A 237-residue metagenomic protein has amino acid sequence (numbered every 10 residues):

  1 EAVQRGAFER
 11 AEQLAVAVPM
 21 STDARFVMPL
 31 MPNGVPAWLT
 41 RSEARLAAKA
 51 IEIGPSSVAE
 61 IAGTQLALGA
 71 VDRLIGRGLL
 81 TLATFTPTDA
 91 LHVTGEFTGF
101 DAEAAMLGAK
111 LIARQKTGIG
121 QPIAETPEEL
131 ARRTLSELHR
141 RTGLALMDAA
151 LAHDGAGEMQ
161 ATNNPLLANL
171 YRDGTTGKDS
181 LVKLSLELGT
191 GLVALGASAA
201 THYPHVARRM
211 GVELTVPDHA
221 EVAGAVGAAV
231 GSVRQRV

Functional and structural regions predicted by a protein language model:
E1-V237: N-terminally biased helix-coil "hinge/interface" segments that flank
